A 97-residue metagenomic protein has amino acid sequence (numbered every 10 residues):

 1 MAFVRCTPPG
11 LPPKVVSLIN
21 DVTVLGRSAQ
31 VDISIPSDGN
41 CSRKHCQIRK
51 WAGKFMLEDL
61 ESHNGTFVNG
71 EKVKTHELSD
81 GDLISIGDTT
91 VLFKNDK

Functional and structural regions predicted by a protein language model:
M1-T7, P13, V24, T89-K97: Regulatory inter-domain linker segments that are low-complexity and enriched for serine/threonine/proline
V4-L11, S34-N40: Short, solvent-exposed secondary-structure boundary motifs
S17-D88: Forkhead-associated
